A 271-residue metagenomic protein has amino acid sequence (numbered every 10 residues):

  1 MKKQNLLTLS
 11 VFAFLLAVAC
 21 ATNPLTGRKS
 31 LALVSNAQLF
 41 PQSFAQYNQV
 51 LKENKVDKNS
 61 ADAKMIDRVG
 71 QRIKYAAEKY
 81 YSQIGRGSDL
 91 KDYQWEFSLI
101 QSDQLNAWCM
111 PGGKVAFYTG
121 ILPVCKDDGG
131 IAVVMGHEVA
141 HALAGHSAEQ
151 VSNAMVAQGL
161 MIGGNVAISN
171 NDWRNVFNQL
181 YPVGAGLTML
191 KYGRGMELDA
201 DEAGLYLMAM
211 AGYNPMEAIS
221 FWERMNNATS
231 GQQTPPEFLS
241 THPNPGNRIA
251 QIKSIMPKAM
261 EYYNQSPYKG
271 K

Functional and structural regions predicted by a protein language model:
M1-K3: N-terminal secretory signal peptides that target proteins for export/translocation
N5-T8, C20-K271: A Zn2+-metalloprotease active-site environment signal
